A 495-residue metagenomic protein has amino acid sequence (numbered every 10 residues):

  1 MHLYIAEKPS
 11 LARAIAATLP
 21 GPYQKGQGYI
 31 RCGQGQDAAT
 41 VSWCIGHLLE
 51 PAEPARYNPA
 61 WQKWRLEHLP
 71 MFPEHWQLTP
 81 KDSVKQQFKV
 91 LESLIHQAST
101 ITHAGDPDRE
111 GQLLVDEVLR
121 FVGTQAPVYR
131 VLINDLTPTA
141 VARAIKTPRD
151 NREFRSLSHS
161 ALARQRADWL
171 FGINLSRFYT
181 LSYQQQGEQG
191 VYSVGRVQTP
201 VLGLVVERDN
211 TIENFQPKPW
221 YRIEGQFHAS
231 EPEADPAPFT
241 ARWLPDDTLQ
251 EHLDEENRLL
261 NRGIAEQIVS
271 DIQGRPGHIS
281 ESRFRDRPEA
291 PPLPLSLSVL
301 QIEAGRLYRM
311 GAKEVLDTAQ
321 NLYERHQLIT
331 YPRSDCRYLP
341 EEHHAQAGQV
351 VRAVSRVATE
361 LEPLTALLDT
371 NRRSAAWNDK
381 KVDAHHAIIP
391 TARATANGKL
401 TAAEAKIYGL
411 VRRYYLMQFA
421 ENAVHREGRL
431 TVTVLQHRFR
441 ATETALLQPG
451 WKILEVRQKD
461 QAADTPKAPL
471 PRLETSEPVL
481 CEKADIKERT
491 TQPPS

Functional and structural regions predicted by a protein language model:
M1-I173, A462-P469, K487-P493: Intrinsically disordered, low-complexity regulatory segments
Q24-Y29, N151-S156, R177-L181, N210-F215 (+2 more regions): Active-site phosphate-binding and catalytic loops of NTP-dependent enzymes
A38-T40, L48-P80, Q189-Q320, E324 (+5 more regions): Long, highly charged, low-complexity internal segments
W76, Q86-E92, H96-Q97, P138-F227 (+1 more regions): C-terminal or mid-to-C-terminal helical accessory/interaction module adjacent to the motor/catalytic core
Y323-P332: A short, conserved structural fragment
R333-R337: Short, Lys/Arg-rich nucleic-acid/phosphate-binding segment
A345-L364: Short, amphipathic alpha-helical interaction segments positioned at domain boundaries
L368-N397: Acidic, turn-prone loop/beta-hairpin segments
